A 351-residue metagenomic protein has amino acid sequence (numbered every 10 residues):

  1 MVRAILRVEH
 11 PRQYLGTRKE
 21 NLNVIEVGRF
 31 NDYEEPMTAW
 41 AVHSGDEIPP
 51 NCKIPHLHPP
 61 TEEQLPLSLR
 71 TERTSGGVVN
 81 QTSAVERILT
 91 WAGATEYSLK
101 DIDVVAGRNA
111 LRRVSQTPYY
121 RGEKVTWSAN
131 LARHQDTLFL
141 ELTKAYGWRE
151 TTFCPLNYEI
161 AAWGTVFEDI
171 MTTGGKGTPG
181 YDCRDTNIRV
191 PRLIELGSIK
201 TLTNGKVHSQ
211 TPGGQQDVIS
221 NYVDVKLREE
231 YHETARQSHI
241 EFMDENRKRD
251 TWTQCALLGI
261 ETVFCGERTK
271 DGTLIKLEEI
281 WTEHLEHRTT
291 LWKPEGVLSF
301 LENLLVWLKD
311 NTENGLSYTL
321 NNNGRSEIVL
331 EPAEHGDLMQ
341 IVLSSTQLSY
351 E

Functional and structural regions predicted by a protein language model:
M1-E351: Accessory terminal regions of nucleic-acid processing enzymes
